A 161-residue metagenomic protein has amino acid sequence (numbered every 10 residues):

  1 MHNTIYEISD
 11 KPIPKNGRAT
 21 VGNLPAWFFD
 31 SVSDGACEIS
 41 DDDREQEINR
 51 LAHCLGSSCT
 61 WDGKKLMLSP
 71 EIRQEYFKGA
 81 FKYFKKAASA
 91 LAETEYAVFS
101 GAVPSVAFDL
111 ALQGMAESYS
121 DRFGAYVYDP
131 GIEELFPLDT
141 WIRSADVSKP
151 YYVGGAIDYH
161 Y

Functional and structural regions predicted by a protein language model:
M1, S118-Y161: Acidic, proline/glycine-rich low-complexity IDRs
M1-G35, K149-Y161: Short, extreme N-terminal segment that most often corresponds to the first beta-strand
I5-I8, I13, I39, I48 (+5 more regions): Weak global preference for isoleucine
P12-P14, P25, P70, P104 (+3 more regions): Proline-rich intrinsically disordered, low-complexity coils
T20-V21, C54, G101, L112 (+4 more regions): Intrinsically disordered, low-complexity regions enriched in Ser/Pro/Gly/Gln/His and often acidic
A26-V127: Low-complexity, serine/threonine/proline-enriched polar segments
